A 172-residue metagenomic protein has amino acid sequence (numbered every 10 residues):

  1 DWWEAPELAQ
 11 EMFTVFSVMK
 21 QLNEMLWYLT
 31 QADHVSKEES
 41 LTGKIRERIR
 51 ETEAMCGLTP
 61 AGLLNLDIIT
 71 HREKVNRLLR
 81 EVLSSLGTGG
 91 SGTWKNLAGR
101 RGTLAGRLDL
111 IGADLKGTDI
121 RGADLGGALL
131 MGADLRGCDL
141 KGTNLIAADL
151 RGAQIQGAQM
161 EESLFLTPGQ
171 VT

Functional and structural regions predicted by a protein language model:
D1-G90: Short loop/turn segments that flank or connect secondary-structure elements
T88-T172: Tandem repeat scaffolds
